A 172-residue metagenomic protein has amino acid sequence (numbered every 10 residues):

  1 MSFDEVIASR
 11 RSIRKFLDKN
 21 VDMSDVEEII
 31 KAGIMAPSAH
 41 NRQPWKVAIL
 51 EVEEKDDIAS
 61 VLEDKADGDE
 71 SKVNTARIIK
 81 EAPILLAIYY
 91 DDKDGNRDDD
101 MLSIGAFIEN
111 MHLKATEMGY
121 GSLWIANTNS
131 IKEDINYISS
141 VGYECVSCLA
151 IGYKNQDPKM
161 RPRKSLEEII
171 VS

Functional and structural regions predicted by a protein language model:
M1-S172: Acidic, surface-exposed loops and disordered segments
